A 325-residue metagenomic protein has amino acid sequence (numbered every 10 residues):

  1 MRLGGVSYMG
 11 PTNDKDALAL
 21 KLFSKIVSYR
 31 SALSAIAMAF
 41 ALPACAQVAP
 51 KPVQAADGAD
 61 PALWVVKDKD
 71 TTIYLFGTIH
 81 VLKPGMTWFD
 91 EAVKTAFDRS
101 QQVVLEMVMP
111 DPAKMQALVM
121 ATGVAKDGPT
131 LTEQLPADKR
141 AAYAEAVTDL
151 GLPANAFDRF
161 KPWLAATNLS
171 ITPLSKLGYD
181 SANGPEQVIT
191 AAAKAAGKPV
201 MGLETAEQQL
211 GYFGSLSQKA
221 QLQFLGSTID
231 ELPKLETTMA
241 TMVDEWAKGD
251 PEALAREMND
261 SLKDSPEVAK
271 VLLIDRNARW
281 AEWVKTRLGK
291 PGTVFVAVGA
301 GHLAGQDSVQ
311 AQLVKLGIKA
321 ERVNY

Functional and structural regions predicted by a protein language model:
R2-G5, L22-F23, A44, T78: Generic short amphipathic/hydrophobic targeting helices enriched at N-termini, encompassing Sec-type signal peptides
D14, L18-L33: Bacterial N-terminal signal peptides that target proteins for export
S31, K67-D70, G289-K290: Short hydrophobic "helix-edge" motifs at membrane interfaces and signal-peptide entry regions
S31-P43: Bacterial N-terminal signal peptides
V48-A55, D60-L272: Structured, acidic catalytic/metal-binding patches in enzyme active sites
K263-Y325: A cross-kingdom marker for long, charged
